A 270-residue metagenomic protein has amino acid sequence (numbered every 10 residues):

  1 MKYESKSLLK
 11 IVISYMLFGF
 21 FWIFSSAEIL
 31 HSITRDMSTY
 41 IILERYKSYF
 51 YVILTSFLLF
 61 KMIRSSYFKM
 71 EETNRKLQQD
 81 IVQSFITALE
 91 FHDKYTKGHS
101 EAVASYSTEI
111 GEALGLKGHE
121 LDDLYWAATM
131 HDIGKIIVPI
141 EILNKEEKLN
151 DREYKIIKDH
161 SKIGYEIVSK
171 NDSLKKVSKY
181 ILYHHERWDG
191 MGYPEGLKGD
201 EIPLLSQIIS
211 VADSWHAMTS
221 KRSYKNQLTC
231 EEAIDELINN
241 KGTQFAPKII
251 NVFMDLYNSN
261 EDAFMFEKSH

Functional and structural regions predicted by a protein language model:
M1-F68: N-terminal membrane insertion elements
Y15, K69-M70, I163-E166: Generic detector of contiguous secondary-structure segments
I23, Y46, F50, Q79 (+3 more regions): Electropositive phosphate-/nucleotide-binding environments in soluble metabolic enzymes
S65-I81: Cytosolic signal-transmission helices at domain junctions
I86, E90-H270: Metal-dependent catalytic cores of enzymes that make or break cyclic nucleotides and related phosphoester linkages
